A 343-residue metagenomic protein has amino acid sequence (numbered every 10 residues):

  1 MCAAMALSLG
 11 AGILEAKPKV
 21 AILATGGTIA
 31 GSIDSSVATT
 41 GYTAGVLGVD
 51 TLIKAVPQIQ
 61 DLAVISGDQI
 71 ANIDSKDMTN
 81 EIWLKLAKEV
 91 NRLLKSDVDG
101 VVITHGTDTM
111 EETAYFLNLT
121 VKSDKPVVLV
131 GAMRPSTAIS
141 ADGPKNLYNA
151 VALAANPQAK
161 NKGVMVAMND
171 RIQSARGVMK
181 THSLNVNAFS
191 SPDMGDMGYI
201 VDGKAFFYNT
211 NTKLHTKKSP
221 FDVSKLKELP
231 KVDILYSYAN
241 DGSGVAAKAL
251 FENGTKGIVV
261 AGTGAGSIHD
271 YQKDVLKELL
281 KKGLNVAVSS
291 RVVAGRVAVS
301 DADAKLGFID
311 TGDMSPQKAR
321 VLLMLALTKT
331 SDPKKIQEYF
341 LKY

Functional and structural regions predicted by a protein language model:
C2-G10: Bacterial N-terminal signal peptides
A16-N91, D274: ATP/NTP phosphate-donor binding region
K17-P18, L23, G27-A30, G48-I59 (+2 more regions): Accessory alpha-helical/coil subdomains and C-terminal extensions that flank or cap enzyme catalytic cores
K95-M110, N253-G266: Short acidic, glycine-rich surface-loop motifs adjacent to enzyme active sites
T104-K125, I268-K277: Short Gly/Thr/Asp-enriched flexible loops that form oxyanion-binding sites at enzyme active sites
A114-K145, V151-A155, K281-S290: Short, acidic/small-residue loops that bind anionic groups at enzyme active sites
V130-D202: Internal gly/pro-rich beta-alpha loop/helix module that stabilizes soluble enzyme cofactors or their anionic handles
V245, G266, D270-Y343: ATP/nucleoside-binding phosphotransfer catalytic cores, i.e., glycine-rich phosphate-binding loops
